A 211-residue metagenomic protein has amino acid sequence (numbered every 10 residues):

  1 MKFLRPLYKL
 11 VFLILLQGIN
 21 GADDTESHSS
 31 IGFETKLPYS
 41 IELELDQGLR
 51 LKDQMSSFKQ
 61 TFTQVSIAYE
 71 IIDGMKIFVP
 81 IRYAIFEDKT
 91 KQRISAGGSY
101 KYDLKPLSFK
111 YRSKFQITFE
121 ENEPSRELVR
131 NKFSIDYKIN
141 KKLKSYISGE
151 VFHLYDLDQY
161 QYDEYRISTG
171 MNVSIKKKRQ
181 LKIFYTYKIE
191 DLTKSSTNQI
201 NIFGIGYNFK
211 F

Functional and structural regions predicted by a protein language model:
M1-D23, K210-F211: Cleavable N-terminal export/targeting peptides
G21-F78: Start-of-domain marker
T25-S29, K59-T63, T90-I94, S125-V129 (+2 more regions): Residues that define the transmembrane beta-barrel architecture of outer-membrane proteins
I31-T35, V65-Y69, A96-Y100, N131-Y137 (+2 more regions): Residues on the lipid-exposed face of transmembrane beta-strands in outer-membrane beta-barrel proteins
Y39-L45, D73-V79, K105-F109, K141-S145 (+1 more regions): Repeated loop/turn-to-beta-strand initiation elements of outer-membrane beta-barrel proteins
G48-Q54, G74, R82-D88, Q116-N122 (+2 more regions): Sequence/structural signature of outer-membrane beta-barrel proteins
S99-Y102, P106-H153: Detector for outer-membrane/organellar transmembrane beta-barrel domains, recognizing the amphipathic beta-strand
I147, D158-F211: Predominantly the C-terminal beta-signal and adjacent terminal strand-loop region of outer-membrane beta-barrel
